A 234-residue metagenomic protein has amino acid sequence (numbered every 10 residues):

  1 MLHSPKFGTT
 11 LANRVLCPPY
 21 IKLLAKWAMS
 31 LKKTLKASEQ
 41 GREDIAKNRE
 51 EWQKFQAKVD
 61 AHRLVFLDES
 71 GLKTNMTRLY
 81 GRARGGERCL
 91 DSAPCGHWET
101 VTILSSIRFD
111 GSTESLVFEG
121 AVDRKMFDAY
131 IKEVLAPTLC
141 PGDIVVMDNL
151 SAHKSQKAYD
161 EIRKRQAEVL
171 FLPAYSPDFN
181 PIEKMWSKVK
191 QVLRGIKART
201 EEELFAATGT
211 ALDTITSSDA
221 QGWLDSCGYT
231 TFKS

Functional and structural regions predicted by a protein language model:
M1-S234: Short functional hotspots at interaction and active-site rims
